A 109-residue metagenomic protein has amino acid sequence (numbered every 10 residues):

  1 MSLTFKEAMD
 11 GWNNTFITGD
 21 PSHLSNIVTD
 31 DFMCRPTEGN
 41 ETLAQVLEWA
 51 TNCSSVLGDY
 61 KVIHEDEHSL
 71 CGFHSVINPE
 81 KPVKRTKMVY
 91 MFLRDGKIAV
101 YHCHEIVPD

Functional and structural regions predicted by a protein language model:
M1-S22, N26: Short, low-complexity N-terminal intrinsically disordered segments enriched in polar/charged residues
T29: Helix-to-beta-strand junctions that scaffold the AdoMet/dcAdoMet cofactor pocket in Class I SAM-dependent enzymes
M33, T37-D109: A beta-strand edge to alpha-helix "cap/lid" segment located at domain peripheries
